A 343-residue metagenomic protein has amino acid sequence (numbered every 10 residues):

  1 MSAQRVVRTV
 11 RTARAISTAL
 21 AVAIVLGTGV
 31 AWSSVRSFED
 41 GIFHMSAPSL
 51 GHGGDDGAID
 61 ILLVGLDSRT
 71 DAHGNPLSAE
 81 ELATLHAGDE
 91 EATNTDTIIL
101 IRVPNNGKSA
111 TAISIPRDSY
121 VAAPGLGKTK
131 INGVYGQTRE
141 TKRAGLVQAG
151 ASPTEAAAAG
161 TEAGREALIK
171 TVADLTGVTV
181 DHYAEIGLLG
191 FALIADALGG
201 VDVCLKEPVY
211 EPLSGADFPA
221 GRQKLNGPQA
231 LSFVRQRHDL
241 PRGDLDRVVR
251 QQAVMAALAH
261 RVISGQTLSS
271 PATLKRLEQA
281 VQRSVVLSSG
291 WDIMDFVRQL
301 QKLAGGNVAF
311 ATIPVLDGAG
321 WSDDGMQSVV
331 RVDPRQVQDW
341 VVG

Functional and structural regions predicted by a protein language model:
S2-G343: Non-catalytic, solvent-exposed segments at the cell envelope interface
